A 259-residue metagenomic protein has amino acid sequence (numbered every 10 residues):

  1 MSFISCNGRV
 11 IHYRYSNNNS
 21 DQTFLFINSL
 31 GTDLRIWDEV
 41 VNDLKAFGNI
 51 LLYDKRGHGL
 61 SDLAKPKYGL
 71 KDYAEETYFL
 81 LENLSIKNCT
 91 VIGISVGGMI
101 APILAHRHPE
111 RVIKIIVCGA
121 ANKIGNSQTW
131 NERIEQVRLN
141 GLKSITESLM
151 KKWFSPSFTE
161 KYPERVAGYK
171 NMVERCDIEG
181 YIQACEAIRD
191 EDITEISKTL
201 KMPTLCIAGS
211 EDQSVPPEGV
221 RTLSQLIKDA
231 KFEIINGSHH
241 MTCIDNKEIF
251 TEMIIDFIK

Functional and structural regions predicted by a protein language model:
R9-D62: Conserved HGGG/HGGXW glycine-rich cap/lid loop of the alpha/beta-hydrolase fold
D38-N42, L51-I92, E252: Active-site loop/oxyanion-hole signature of alpha/beta-hydrolase fold enzymes
M99-R107, V112-S144: Flexible "cap/lid" loop of the alpha/beta hydrolase fold
G125-Q128, N140-K198: Conserved alpha/beta-hydrolase catalytic His-Asp/Glu region
L200, C206-A208, D212: Short beta-strand/loop motif that positions the catalytic acidic residue of the alpha/beta-hydrolase fold
Q213-G219: Conserved alpha/beta-hydrolase "acid-adjacent" motif
R221-M241: Catalytic histidine neighborhood in serine/cysteine hydrolases with alpha/beta-hydrolase-type architecture
S238-K247, T251: Catalytic histidine-centered segment of alpha/beta-hydrolase-like enzymes
